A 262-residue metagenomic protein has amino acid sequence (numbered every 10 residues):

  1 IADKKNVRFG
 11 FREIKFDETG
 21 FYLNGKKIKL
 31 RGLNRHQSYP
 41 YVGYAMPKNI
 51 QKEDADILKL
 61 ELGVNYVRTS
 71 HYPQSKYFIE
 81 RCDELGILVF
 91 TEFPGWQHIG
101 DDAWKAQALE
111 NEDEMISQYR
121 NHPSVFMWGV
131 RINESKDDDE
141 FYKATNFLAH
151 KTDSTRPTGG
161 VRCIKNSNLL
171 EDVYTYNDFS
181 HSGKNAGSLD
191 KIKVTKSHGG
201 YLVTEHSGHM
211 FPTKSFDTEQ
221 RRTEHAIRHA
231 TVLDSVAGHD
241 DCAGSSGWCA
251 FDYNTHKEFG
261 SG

Functional and structural regions predicted by a protein language model:
I1-L60, E80, A149: N-terminal carbohydrate-binding accessory modules
D54-L60, Y66-G262: Substrate-binding/catalytic cleft of secreted carbohydrate-active enzymes, primarily glycoside hydrolases
